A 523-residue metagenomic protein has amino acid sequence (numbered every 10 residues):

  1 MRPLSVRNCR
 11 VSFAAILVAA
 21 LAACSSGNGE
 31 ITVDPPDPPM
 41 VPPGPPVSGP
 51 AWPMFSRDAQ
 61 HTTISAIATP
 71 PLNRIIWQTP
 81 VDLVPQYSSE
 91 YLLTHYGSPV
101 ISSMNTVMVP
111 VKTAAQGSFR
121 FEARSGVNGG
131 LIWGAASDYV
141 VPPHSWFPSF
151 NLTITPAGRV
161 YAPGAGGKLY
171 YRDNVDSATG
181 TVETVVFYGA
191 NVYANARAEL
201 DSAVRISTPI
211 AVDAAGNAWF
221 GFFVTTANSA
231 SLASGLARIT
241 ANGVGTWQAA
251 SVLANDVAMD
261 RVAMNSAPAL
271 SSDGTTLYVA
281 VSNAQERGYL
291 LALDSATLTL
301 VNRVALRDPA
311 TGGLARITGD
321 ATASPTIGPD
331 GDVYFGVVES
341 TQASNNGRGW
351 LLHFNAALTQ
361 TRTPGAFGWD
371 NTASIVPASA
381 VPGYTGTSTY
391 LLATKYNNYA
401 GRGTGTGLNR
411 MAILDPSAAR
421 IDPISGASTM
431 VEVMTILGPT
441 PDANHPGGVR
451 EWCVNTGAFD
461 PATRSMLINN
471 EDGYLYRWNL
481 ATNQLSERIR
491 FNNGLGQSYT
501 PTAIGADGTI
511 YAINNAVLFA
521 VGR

Functional and structural regions predicted by a protein language model:
R2-F13: Bacterial N-terminal signal peptides that target proteins for export
F13-I16, T63: A periodicity- and composition-biased signal for non-globular, repetitive helical segments
A15-L17, E30-T32: Generic short N-terminal amphipathic or hydrophobic helices
A20-A23: C-terminal motif of bacterial Sec signal peptides marking the signal peptidase cleavage site
S25-N28: Bacterial signal peptide processing site
I31-G49, F55, T62-L93, I101-V109 (+5 more regions): Extracytoplasmic/lumenal domain signature
